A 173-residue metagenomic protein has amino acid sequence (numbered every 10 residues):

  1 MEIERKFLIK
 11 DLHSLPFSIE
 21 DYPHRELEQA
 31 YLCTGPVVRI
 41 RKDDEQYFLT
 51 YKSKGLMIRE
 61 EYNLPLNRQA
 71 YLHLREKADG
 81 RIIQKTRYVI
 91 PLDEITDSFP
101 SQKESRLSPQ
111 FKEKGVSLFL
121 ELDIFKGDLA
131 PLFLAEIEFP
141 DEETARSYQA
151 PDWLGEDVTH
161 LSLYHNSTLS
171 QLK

Functional and structural regions predicted by a protein language model:
M1-K173: Phosphate-end processing signature that detects enzymes handling 5′-triphosphorylated RNA and polyphosphate
